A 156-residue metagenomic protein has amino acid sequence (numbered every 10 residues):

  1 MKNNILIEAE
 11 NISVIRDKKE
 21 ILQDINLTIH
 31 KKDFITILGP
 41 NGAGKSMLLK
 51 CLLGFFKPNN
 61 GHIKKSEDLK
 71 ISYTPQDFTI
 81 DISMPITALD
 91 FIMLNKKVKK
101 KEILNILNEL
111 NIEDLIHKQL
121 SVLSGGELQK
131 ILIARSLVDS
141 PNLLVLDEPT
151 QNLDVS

Functional and structural regions predicted by a protein language model:
I7, L22-D24: Conserved structural motif at the start of ABC-family nucleotide-binding domains
L38-P40: The feature captures the beta-strand-to-loop junction immediately N-terminal to the Walker
L53: Helix-to-loop junction immediately C-terminal to a conserved catalytic motif
K100-K118, S140: Conserved ABC ATPase "signature" region
Q119-L123, E127: Conserved ABC ATPase signature
I133: Hydrophobic anchor residue at the start of the ABC signature
L144-E148: Catalytic Walker B motif of ABC-type/P-loop ATPase nucleotide-binding domains
